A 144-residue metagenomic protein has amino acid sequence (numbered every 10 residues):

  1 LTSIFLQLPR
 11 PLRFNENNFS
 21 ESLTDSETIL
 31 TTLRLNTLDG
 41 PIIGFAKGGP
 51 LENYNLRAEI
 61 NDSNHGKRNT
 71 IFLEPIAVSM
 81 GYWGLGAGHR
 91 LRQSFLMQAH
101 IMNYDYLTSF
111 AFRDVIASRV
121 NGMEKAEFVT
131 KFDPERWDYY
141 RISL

Functional and structural regions predicted by a protein language model:
L1-L6, R92-F95, A99: Hydrophobic alpha-helical core bundles mediating ligand binding, dimerization, or RNAP-core interactions
L1-N18, D25, L30-L35, D39-I43: Short amphipathic alpha-helix that is part of the acyltransferase structural core
N18-S20, A58-N64, A126-V129: Short, P/G- and charge-enriched loop/turn segments at secondary-structure junctions
T32-R34, K47, Y139-S143: Short, well-ordered beta-strand micro-motif
D39-P75: Conserved acyl-donor/pantetheine-binding loop and adjacent beta-alpha core of acyl/acetyltransferases and related
E74-V78, G84-M97: Conserved acetyl-CoA-binding loop-helix of GNAT-fold acetyltransferases
A99-R113: Conserved GNAT acetyl-CoA-binding A-motif
E124-L144: C-terminal "cap" of GNAT-fold acetyltransferases
